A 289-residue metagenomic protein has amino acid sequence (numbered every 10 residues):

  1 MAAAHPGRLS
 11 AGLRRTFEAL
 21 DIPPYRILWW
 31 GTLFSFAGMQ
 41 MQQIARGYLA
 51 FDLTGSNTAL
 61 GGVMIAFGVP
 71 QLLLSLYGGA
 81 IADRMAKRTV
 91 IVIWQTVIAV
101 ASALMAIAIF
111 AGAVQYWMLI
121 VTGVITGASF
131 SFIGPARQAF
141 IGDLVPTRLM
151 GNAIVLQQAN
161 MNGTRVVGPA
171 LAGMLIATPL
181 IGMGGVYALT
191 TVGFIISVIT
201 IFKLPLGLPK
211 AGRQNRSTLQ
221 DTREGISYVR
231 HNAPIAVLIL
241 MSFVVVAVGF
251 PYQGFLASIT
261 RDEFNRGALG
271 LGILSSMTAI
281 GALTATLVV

Functional and structural regions predicted by a protein language model:
A2-V289: Alpha-helical transmembrane-bundle signature of multi-pass membrane transport and export proteins
